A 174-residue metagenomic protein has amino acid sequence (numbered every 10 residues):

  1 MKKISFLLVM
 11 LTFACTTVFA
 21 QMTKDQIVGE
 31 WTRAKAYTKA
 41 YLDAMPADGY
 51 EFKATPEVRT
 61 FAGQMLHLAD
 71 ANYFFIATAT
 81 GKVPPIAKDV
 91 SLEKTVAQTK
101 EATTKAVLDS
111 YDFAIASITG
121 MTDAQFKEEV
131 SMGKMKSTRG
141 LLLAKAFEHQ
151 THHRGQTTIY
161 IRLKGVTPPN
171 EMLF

Functional and structural regions predicted by a protein language model:
M1-T23: Bacterial Sec-dependent N-terminal signal peptides
S5-F6, Q21-Q26, P84, T95-T99 (+2 more regions): Iron-associated oxidoreductase/ferritin-like identity signal
V18-A20, E93-T95, M135-T138: A short alpha-helix capping/helix-coil boundary motif
V28-T32, A36-K39, A47-V90, S131-F174: Short, contiguous alpha-helical
Y37-A40, A44, D109-S117, Q156: Solvent-exposed, charged/polar functional surfaces in cytosolic regulatory/catalytic domains
M45-D48, T119-M121: Short, solvent-exposed, charged loop/turn and helix-capping segments that join or cap alpha-helices on peripheral
T95-E129, T138-H149: Acidic/histidine-rich alpha-helical segments that form the ligand environment of transition-metal centers
